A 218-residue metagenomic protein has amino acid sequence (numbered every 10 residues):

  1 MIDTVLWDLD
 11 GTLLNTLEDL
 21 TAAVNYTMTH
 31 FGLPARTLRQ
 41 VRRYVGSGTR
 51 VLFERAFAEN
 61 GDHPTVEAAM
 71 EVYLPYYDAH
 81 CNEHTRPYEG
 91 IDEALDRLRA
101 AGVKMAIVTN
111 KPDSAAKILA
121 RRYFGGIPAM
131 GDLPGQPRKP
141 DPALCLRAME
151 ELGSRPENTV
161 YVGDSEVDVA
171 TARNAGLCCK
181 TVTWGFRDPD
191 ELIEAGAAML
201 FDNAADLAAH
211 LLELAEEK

Functional and structural regions predicted by a protein language model:
M1-R43: Active-site neighborhood of HAD-like aspartate-dependent phosphohydrolases
T12, V24, I91-R121: Substrate-recognition element of Asp-dependent hydrolases with the DxDx(T/V) motif
T27-M28, G48-D62, L119, A148-M149: Helix-loop "lid/cap" segments that line or gate small-molecule binding pockets
R55-E93: Metal-dependent phosphoesterase signature
E83-R86, P112-Y161, E166-A175, P189-I193: Substrate-recognition "cap/lid" segment bordering the active-site pocket of phosphatases
M199-N203: Short acidic-hydrophobic, aromatic-tinged amphipathic segments that line or gate anion-handling sites
